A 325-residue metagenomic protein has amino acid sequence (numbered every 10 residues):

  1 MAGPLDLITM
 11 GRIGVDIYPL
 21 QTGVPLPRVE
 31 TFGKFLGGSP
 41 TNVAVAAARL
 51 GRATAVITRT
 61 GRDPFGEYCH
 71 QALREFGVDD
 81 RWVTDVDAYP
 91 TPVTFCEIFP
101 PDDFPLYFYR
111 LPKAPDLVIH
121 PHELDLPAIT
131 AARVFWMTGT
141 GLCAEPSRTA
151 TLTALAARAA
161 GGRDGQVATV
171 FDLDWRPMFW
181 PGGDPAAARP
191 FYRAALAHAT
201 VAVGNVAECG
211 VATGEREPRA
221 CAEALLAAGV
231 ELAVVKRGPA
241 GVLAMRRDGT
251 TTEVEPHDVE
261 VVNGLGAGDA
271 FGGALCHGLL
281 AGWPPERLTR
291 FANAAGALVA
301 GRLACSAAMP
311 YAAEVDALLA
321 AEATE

Functional and structural regions predicted by a protein language model:
M1-D79, I119-H120, E260-V262, E325: Glycine-rich phosphate/adenosyl-contacting loop at the front of the ribokinase-like
M1-I8, A156-A157, G214-E325: Conserved phosphate-binding/catalytic region of the ribokinase-like
I13, T140, L173, A270: Active-site metal-binding loops of divalent metal-dependent hydrolases
A53-G139, D164-Q166, A317-E325: Conserved N-terminal subdomain of the carbohydrate kinase-like
Y109-R110, V134-P146, R176-G182: Flexible, glycine/proline-enriched loop segments at strand-loop-helix junctions that form or flank small-ligand binding
L111, T140, D174-M178, A207 (+2 more regions): Active-site beta-loop-alpha junctions enriched in small/polar residues
R163-D164, P177-T251: Conserved phosphate/ATP/ADP-binding segment of small-molecule kinases
T169-F171, A202: Hydrophobic faces of well-ordered beta-strands that scaffold small-molecule active sites in alpha/beta enzyme cores
